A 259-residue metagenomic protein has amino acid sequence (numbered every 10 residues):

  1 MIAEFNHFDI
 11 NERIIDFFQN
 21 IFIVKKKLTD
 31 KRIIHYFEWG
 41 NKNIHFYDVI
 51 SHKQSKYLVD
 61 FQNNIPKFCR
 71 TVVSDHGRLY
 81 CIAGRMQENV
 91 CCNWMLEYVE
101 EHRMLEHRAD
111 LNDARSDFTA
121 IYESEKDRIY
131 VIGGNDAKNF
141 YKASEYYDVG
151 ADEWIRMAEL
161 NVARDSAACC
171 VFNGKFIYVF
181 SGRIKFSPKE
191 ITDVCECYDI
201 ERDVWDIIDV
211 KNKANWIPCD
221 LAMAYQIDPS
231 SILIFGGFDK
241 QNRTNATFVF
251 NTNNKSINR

Functional and structural regions predicted by a protein language model:
M1-R259: Kelch-like beta-propeller repeat domains
